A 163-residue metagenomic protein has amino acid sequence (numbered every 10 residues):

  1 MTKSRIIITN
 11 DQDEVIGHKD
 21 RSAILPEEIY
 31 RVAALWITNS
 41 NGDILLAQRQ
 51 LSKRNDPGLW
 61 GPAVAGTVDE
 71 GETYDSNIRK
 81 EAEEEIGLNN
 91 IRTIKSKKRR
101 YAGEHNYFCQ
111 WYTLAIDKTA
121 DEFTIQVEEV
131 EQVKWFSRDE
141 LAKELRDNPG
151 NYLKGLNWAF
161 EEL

Functional and structural regions predicted by a protein language model:
M1-A34, S40: Acidic, metal-coordinating catalytic segment for phosphate/diphosphate chemistry, firing primarily on the Nudix
Q12, N39-G42, Q50, A115-A120 (+1 more regions): Short loop segments at secondary-structure junctions
K19-D20, G58, E70, R99 (+2 more regions): Nudix hydrolase/Nudix homology domain
P26-E27, K53, A102-H105: Short glycine/serine/proline-enriched coil/turn segments at secondary-structure junctions
E27-I29, N55-W60, K134: A short, polar/proline- and glycine-enriched secondary-structure boundary/capping micro-motif
A34-V64: A glycine-rich, hydrophobic loop/mini-helix early in the fold
L45-L46, G61-S96: The catalytic Nudix box helix
